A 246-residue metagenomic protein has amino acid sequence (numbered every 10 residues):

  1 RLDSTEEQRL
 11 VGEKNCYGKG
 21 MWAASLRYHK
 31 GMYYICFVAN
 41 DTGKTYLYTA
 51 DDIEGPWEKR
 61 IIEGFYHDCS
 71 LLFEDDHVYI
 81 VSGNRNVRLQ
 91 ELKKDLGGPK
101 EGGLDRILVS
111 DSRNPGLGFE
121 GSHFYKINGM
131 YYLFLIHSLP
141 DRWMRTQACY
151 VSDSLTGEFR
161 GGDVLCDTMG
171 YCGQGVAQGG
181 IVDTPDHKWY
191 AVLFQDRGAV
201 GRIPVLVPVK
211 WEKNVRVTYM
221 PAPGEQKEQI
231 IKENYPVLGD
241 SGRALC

Functional and structural regions predicted by a protein language model:
R1-C246: Carbohydrate-active catalytic/glycan-binding domains of CAZyme proteins, especially the secreted or lumenal ectodomains
